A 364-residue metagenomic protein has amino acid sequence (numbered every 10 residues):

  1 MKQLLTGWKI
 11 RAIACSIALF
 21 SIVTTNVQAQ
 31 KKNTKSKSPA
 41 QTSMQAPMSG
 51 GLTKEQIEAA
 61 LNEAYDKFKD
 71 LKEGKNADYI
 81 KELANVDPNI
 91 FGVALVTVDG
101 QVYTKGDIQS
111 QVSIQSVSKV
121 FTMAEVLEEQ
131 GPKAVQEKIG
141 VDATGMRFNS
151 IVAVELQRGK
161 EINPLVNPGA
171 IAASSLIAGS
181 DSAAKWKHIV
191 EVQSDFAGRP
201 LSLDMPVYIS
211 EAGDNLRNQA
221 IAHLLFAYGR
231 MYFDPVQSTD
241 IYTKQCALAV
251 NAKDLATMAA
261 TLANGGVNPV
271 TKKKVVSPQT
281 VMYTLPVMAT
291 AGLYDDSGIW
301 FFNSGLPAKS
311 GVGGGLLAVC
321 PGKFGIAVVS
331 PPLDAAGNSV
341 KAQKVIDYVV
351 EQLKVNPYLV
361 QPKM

Functional and structural regions predicted by a protein language model:
K2-A14: Bacterial N-terminal signal peptides that target proteins for export
A12-V23: Bacterial N-terminal signal peptides
V27-A29: Boundary at the C-terminal end of the N-terminal hydrophobic targeting segment
K35-T53, N264-M364: Structured C-terminal helix/loop/strand segments within mature extracytoplasmic catalytic/sensor domains
M44-K67, L71-E73, V126-Q245: Active-site-adjacent helix/loop patches that line small-molecule binding or acyl-intermediate pockets
K69-K105, A318: A short, well-structured edge-of-sheet supersecondary motif
G100, S113-Q136, M258, I326: Active-site SXXK
V120, V126, I221, S238 (+2 more regions): Active-site-proximal alpha-helical segments within enzyme catalytic domains
